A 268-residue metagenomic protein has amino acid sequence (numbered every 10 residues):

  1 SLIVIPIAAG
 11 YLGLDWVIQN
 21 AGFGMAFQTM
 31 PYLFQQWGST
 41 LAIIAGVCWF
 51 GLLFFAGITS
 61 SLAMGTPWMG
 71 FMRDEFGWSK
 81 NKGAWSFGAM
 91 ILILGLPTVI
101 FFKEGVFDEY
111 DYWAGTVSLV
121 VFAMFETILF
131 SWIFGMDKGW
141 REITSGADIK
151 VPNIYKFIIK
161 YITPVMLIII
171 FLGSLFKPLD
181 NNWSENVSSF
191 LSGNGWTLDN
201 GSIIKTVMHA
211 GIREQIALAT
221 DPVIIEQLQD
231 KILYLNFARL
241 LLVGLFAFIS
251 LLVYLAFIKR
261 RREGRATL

Functional and structural regions predicted by a protein language model:
S1-I58, L62, E75-G77, K82-G83 (+1 more regions): Membrane-embedded translocation segments of transport machinery
S1-M25, I93-K103, D180-S184, F257-G264: Extracellular/periplasmic helix-exit of transmembrane alpha-helices
S1-Y11, N81-V99, F157-G173, F237-L255: Selective recognition of specific alpha-helical transmembrane segments in multi-pass small-molecule
I7, Y11-W37, L191-S202, H209-R213 (+2 more regions): Helix-loop-helix junctions that connect adjacent transmembrane helices in secondary transporters/permeases, recognized
P31-L53, D111-M124, K160-P164, Q215-L245: Hydrophobic alpha-helical transmembrane segments
F55-T66, G70-F76, K80-F107, D111-I133 (+1 more regions): C-terminal catalytic subdomain
F76-G88, W113-G211, D230-F237, L268: C-terminal membrane-solvent junction of multi-pass transporters and transport-like membrane proteins
G135-W140, L251-T267: Membrane-interface capping segments at transmembrane-helix boundaries
